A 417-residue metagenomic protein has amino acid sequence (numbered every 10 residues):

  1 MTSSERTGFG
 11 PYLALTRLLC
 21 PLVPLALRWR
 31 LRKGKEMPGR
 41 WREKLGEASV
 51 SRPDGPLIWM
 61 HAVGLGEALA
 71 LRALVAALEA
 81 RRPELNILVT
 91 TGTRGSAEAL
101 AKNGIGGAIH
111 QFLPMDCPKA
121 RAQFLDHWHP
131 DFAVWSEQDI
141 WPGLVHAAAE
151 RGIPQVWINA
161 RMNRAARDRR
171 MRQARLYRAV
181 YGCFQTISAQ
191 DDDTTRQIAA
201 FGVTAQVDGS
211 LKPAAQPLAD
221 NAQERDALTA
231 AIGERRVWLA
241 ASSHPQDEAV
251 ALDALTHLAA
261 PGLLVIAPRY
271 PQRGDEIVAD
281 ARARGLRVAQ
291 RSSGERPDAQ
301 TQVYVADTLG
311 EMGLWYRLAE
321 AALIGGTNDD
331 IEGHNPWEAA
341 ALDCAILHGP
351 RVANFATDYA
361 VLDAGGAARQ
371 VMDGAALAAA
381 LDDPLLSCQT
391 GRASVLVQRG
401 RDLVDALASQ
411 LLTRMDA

Functional and structural regions predicted by a protein language model:
E5-L31, R178: Short hydrophobic helices that act as membrane-entry/anchoring signals
P24-A222, H244-P245, L258, R269-Y270: Active-site and donor-binding regions of nucleotide-sugar-utilizing enzymes
G66-R81, A219-G294: Conserved catalytic-core segment of nucleotide-activated headgroup transferases in glycan assembly
L100, G104-F112, V278-D307: Nucleotide-activated donor-binding/catalytic signature segment of Leloir-type glycosyltransferases, i.e., the conserved
F124-D126, V180, A231, W315 (+1 more regions): Structural alpha-helical scaffold elements that stabilize or flank donor/cofactor-binding regions in carbohydrate
W128-F132, T301-I331: Acidic donor-binding loop of glycosyltransferase active sites
A200, R317-T390, S394-L396: Catalytic binding pocket for nucleotide-activated donors in carbohydrate/polymer assembly enzymes
R399-A417: C-terminal alpha-helical cap of glycosyltransferases
